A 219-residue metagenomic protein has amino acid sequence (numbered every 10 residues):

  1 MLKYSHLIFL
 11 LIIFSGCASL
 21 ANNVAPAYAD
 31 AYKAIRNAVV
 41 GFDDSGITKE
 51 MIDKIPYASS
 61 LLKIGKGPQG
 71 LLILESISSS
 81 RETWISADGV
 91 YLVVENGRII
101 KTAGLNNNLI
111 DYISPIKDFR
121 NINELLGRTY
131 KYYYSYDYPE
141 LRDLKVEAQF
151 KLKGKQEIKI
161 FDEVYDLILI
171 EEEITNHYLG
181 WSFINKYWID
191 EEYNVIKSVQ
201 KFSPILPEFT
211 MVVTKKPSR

Functional and structural regions predicted by a protein language model:
L2-L10: Sec-dependent signal peptide recognition, specifically the positively charged N-region followed immediately by
I13-G16: C-terminal motif of bacterial Sec signal peptides marking the signal peptidase cleavage site
A18-A103, K131-R219: Acidic, serine/threonine-rich low-complexity disordered tracts
I110-S114: Acidic/charged, solvent-exposed loop-and-adjacent secondary-structure segments enriched in E/D, K/R, S/T, and G/P
P115, F119, P139-E140: Conserved polar/disulfide-associated segments of primarily extracytoplasmic proteins
K117-I122, A148-L152: Short acidic/polar alpha-helix capping motifs at helix-coil junctions
F119-Y133: Surface-exposed helix/loop patches within compact recognition domains
